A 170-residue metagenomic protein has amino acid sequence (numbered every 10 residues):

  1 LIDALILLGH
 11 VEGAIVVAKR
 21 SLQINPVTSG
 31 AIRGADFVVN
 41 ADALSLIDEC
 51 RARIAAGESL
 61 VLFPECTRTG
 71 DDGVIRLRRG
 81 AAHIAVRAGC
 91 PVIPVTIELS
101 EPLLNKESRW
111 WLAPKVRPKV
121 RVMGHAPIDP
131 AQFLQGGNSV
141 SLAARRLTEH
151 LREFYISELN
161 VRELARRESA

Functional and structural regions predicted by a protein language model:
L1-D42: Catalytic core of membrane glycerolipid acyltransferases/transacylases, capturing the structured, soluble-facing
G9, L44-A170: Non-catalytic C-terminal accessory region of glycerolipid acyltransferases and related lyso-lipid remodeling enzymes
